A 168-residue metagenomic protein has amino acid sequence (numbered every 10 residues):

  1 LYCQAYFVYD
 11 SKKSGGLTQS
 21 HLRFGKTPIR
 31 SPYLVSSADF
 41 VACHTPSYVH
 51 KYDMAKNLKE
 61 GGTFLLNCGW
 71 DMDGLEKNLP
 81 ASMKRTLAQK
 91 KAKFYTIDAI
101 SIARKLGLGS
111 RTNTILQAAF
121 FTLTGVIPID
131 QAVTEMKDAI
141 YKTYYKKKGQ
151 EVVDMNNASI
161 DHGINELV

Functional and structural regions predicted by a protein language model:
L1-V168: Active-site cofactor/cluster-binding pocket
